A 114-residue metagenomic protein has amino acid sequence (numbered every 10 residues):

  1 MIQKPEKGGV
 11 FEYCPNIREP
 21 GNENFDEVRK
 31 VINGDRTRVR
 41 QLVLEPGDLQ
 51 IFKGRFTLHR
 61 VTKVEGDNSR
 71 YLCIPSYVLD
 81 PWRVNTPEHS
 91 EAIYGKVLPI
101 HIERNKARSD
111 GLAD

Functional and structural regions predicted by a protein language model:
M1-L49: Catalytic core of non-heme Fe(II) oxygenases with the double-stranded beta-helix
E12, T57-L58, T62-D114: Non-heme Fe(II)/2-oxoglutarate
